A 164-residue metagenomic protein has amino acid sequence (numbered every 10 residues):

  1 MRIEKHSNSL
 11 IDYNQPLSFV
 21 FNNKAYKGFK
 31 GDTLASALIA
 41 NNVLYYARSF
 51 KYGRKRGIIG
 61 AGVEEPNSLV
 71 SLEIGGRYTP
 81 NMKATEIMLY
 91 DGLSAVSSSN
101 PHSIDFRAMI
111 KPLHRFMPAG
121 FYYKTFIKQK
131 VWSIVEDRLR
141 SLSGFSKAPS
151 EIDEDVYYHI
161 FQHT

Functional and structural regions predicted by a protein language model:
M1-K30, N41-P80: Ubiquitin-like/PB1-type beta-grasp interaction modules and other compact soluble beta-rich domains
T33-A35: Short, structural beta-strand-to-alpha-helix junction motif
L38: Carbohydrate-associated surface elements
F50-T164: Fe-S ferredoxin-like electron-transfer domains and their immediately adjacent linker/connector regions across
